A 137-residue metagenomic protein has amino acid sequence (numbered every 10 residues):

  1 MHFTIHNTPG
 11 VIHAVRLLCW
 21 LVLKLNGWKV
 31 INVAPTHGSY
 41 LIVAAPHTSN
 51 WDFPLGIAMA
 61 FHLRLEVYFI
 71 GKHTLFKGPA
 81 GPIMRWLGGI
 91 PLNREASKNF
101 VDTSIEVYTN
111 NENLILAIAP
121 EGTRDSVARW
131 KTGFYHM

Functional and structural regions predicted by a protein language model:
F3-T8, L25-M137: Soluble catalytic domains of membrane acyltransferases
T8-P9, A14: N-terminal membrane topogenic signal
A14-L18, V22, A80-I83: Hydrophobic alpha-helical segments of integral membrane proteins, encompassing both true transmembrane helices
